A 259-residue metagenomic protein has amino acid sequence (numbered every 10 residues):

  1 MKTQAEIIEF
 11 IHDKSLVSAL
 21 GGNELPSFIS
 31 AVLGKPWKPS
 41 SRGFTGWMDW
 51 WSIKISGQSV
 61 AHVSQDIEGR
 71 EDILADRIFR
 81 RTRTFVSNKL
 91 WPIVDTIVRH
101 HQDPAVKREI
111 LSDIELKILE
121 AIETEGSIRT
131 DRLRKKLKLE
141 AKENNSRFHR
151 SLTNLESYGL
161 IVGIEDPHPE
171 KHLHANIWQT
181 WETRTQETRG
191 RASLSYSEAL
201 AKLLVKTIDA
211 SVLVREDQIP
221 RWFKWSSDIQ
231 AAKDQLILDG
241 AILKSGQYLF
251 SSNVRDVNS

Functional and structural regions predicted by a protein language model:
M1-S259: Long, low-complexity intrinsically disordered regions
